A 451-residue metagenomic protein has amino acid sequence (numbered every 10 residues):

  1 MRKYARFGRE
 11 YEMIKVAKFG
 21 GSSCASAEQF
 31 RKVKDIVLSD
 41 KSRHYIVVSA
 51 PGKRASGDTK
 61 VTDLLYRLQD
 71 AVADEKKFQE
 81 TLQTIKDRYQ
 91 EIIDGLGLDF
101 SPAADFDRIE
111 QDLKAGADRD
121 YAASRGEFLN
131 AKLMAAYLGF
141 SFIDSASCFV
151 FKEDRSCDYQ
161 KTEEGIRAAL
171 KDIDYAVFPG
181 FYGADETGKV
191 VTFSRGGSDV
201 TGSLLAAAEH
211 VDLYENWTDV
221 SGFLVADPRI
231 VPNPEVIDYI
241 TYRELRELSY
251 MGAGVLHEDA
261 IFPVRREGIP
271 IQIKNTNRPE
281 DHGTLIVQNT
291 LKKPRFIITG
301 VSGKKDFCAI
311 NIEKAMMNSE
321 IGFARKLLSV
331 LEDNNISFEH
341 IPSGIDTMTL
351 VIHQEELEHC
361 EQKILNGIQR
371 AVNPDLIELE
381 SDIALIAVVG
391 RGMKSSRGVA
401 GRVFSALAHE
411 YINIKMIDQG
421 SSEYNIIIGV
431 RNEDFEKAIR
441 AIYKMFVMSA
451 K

Functional and structural regions predicted by a protein language model:
R2-L256, I261, G429-R431, A450: Nucleotide/pyrophosphate-binding catalytic subdomain
I14-K15, R43-I46, F140-S141, D174-V177 (+13 more regions): Structural motif
C24, R54-A55, V150, A184-E186 (+6 more regions): Flexible loop/turn segments at secondary-structure boundaries
P51-G52, V220-G222, I271, N275-E280 (+3 more regions): Glycine-rich beta-alpha junction loops
L256-E258, E267, N277-T284, L357-E361: Surface-exposed amphipathic alpha-helical tracts and adjacent flexible/coil segments at the periphery of soluble enzymes
H282-K451: A conserved regulatory-domain signal marking ACT and ACT-like small-molecule sensing domains and adjacent regulatory
